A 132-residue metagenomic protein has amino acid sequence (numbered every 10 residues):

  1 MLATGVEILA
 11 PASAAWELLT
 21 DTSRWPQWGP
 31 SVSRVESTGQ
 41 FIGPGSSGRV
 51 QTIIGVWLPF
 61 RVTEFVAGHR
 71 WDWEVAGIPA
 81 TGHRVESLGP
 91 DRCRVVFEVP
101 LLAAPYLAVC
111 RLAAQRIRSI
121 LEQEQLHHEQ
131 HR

Functional and structural regions predicted by a protein language model:
M1-E36: Hydrophobic ligand-binding cavity/cleft-lining segments
M1-G5, S47, W57, R70 (+2 more regions): Intrinsic-disorder/low-complexity, polar/charged segments enriched in Ser/Thr/Lys/Arg/Asp/Glu/Gln
V6, L58-E64, A80-L88: Hydrophobic/aromatic beta-strand elements that line small-molecule binding cavities or substrate pockets in beta-rich
A15-L19, W25, G48, V62 (+3 more regions): Hydrophobic pocket/interface hotspot
V35-P44: A solvent-exposed, acidic/Ser-Thr-rich amphipathic alpha-helical stretch
F41-I42, I54-L58, E64-R70: Short, charged/polar surface micro-motifs in flexible loops or helix N-caps
T52-I54, V75: Short acidic, glycine-rich loop/turn motifs
R70-R132: Beta-strand/loop substructures that line and gate deep hydrophobic ligand-binding cavities in soluble
